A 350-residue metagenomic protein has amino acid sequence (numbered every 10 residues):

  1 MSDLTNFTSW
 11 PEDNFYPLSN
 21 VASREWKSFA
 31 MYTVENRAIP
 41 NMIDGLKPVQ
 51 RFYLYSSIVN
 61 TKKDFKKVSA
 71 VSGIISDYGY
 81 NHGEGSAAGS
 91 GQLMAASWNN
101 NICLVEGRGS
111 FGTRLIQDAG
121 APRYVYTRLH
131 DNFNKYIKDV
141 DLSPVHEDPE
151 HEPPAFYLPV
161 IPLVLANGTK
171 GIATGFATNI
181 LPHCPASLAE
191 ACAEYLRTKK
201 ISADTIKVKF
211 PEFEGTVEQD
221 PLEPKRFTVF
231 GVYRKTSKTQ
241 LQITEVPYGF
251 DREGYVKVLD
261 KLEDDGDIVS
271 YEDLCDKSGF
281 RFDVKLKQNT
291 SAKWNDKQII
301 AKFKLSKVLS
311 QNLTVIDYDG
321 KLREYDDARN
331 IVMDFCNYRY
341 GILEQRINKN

Functional and structural regions predicted by a protein language model:
M1-P224, D283: Catalytic phosphate-handling regions of large nucleic-acid enzymes and associated NTPases
S9-P17, N167-N350: C-terminal interaction appendages of subunits in large macromolecular complexes
